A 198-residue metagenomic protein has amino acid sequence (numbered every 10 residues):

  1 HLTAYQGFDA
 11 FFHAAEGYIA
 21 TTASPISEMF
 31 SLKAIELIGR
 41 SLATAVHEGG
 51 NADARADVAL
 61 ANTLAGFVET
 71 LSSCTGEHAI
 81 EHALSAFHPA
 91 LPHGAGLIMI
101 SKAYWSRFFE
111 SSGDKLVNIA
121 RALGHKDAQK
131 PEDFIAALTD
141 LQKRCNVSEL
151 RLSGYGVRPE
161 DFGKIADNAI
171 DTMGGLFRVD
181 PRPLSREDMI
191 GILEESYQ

Functional and structural regions predicted by a protein language model:
H1-S72: Carboxylate- and glycine-rich phosphate/diphosphate-binding segment that chelates Mg2+/Mn2+
T3, G7, A23-I26, F30 (+6 more regions): Catalytic cores of large soluble enzymes that bind and process phosphate-bearing ligands
A14-A15, I38-S41, N62-G66, I80 (+3 more regions): Buried hydrophobic packing segments
E16, T63-L64, S85, K102-S106 (+3 more regions): Amphipathic alpha-helical core segments of compact helical bundles
S31, R55-V58, L116, F162 (+1 more regions): Hydrophobic packing residues in well-ordered alpha-helices of helical domains and bundles
S72-F134, T139: C-terminal catalytic subdomain
A120, K126-Q198: C-terminal charged capping/lid subdomain of soluble metabolic enzymes
